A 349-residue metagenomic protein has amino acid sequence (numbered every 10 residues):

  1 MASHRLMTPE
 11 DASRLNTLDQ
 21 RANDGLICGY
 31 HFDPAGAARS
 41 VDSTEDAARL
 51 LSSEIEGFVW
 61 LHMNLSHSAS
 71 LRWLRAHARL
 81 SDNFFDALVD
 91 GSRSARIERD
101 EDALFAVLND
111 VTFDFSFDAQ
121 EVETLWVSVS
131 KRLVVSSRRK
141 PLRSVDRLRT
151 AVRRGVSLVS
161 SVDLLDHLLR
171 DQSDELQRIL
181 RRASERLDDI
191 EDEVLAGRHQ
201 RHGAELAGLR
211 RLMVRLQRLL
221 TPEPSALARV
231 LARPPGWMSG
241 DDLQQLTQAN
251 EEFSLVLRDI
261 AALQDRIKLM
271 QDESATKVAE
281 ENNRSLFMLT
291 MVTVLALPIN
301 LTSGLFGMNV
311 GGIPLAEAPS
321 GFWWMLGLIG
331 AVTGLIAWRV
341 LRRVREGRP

Functional and structural regions predicted by a protein language model:
M1-A232, S239, E252-L255, A262 (+2 more regions): Peripheral, non-transmembrane regulatory/ligand-interaction domains of membrane transport proteins
L231-L243, M270-V278: Long amphipathic alpha-helical coiled-coil segments
E251-P349: Hydrophobic alpha-helical transmembrane segments and their immediately adjacent juxtamembrane loops
